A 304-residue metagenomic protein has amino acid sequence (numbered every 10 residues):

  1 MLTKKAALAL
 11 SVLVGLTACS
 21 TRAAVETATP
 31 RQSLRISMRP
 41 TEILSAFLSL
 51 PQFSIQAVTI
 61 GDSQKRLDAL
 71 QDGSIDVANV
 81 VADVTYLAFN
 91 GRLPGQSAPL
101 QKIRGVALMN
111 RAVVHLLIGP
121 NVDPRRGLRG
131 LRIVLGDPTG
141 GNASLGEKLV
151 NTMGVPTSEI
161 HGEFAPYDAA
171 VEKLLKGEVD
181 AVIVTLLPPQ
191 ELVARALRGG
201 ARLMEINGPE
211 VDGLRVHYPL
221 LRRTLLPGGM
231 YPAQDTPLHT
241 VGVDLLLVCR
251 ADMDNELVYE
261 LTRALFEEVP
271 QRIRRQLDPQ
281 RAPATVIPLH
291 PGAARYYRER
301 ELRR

Functional and structural regions predicted by a protein language model:
L2-T59, K65, Q71, Q101-K102 (+1 more regions): N-terminal hydrophobic or amphipathic helices and topogenic motifs
A28-I60, R111-K176, P283, I287 (+1 more regions): Bilobed "Venus flytrap"/periplasmic-binding protein-like clamshell domains and structurally analogous long
R31, D62-K65, D72, L100-Q101 (+4 more regions): Extracytoplasmic
S45-A46, Q56-L100, A169-K173, V179 (+1 more regions): Pocket-flanking alpha-helical
L50, A69, G73, V77 (+11 more regions): Structured segments of extracytoplasmic/periplasmic soluble domains in secreted or envelope-associated proteins
A82-V84, R92-L93, V155-L246, M253: Pocket-lining segment of extracytoplasmic ligand-binding domains
R132-L149, L220-P288: Ligand-binding clefts/hinges and TM-proximal coupling segments of bilobed small-molecule sensing domains
A165-E172, K176-G177, L186-L197, L203 (+2 more regions): An extracytoplasmic/periplasmic, membrane-proximal ligand-sensing/linker region
